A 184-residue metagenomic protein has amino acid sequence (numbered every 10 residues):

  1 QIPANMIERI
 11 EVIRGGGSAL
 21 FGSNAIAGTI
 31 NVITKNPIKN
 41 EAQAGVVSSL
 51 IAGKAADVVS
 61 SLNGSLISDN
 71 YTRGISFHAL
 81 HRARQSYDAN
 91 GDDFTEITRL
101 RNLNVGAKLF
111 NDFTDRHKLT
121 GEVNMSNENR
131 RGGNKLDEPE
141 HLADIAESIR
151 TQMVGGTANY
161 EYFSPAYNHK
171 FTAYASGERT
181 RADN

Functional and structural regions predicted by a protein language model:
Q1-P3, V12, N24-S48, V58-L62: N-terminal periplasmic accessory domains that precede and gate Gram-negative outer-membrane beta-barrel machines
P3, N24-I26, K54-S60, R99-L103 (+1 more regions): Residues that define the transmembrane beta-barrel architecture of outer-membrane proteins
I13, I33, N63-I67, H78 (+2 more regions): Transmembrane beta-barrel domains of outer membrane proteins
G15, I33, G45-I51, H78-R84 (+2 more regions): Outer-membrane beta-barrel pore domains and translocons
K39-Q43, D57, T72-G74, K118 (+1 more regions): Outer-membrane beta-barrel architecture
A55, D69-Y71, I75, A79-S86 (+1 more regions): Gram-negative/organellar outer-membrane beta-barrel architecture
R84-N104, F110-D112, R116-F171, G177-N184: Flexible loop and strand-edge segments within Gram-negative outer membrane beta-barrel domains
